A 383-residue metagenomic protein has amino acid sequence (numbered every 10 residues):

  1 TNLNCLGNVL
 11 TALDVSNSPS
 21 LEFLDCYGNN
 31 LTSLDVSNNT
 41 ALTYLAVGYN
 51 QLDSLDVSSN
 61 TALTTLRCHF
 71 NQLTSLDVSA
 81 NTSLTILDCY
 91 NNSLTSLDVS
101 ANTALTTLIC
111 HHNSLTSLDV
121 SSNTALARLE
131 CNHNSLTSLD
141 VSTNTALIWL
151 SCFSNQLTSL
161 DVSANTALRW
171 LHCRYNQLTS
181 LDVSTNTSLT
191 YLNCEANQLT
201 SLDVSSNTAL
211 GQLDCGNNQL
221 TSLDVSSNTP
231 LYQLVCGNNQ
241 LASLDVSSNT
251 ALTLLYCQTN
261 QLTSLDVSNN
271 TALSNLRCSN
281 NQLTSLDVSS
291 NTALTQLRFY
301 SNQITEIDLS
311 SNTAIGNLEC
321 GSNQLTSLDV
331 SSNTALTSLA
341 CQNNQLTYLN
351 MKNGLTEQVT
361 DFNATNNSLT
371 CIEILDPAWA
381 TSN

Functional and structural regions predicted by a protein language model:
T1, C5, T11, T32-S33 (+9 more regions): Intrinsically disordered, low-complexity repeat tracts
T1-L3, E22-C26, T43-V47, T64-C68 (+15 more regions): Conserved hydrophobic beta-strand positions in leucine-rich repeat
N8, N29, N50, N71 (+14 more regions): Consensus "Asn ladder" position of solenoid repeat domains
N17-L21, N38-L42, S59-L63, A80-L84 (+14 more regions): Leucine-rich repeat
E22, D53, T64, Q72 (+16 more regions): Low-complexity tandem-repeat tracts in intrinsically disordered regions
V57, S75, S96-V99, V120 (+9 more regions): Short linear segments in intrinsically disordered or otherwise low-structure-confidence regions
T347-N383: Leucine-rich solenoid repeat scaffolds
